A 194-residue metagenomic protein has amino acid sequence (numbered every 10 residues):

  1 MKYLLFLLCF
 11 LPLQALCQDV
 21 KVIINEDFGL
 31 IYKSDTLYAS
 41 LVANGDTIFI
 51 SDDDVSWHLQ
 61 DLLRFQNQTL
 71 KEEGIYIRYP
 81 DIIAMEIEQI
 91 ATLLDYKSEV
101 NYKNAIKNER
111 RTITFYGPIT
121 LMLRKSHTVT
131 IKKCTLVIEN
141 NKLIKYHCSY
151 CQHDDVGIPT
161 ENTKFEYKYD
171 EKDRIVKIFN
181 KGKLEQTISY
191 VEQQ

Functional and structural regions predicted by a protein language model:
M1-V20: Bacterial Sec-dependent N-terminal signal peptides
Q18-Q194: Buried hydrophobic residues that stabilize the cores of well-folded domains
